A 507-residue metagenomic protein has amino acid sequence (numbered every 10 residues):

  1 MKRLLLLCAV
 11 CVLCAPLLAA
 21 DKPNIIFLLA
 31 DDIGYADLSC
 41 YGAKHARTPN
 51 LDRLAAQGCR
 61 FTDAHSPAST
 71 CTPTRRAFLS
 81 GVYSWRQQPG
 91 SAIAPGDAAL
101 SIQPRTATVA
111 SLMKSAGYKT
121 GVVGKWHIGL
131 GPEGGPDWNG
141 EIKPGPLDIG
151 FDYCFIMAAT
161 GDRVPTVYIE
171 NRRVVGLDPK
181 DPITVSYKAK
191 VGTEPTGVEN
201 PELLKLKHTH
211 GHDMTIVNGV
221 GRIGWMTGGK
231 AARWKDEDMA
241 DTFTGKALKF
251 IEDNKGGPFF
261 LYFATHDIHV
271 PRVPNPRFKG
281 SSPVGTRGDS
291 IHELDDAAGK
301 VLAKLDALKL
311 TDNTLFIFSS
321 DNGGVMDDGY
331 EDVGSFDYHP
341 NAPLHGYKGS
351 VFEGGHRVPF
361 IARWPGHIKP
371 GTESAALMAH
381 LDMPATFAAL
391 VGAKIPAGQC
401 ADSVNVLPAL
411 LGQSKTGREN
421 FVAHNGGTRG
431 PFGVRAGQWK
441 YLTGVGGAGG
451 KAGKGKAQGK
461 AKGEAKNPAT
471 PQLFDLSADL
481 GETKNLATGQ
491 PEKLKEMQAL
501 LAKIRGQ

Functional and structural regions predicted by a protein language model:
M1-L4: Positively charged n-region of N-terminal signal peptides that target proteins for export
L7, C11-L13, L18-N467, L480-G506: Formylglycine-dependent sulfatase
L473-F474: Short hydrophobic beta-strand that contains or immediately precedes a catalytic carboxylate
